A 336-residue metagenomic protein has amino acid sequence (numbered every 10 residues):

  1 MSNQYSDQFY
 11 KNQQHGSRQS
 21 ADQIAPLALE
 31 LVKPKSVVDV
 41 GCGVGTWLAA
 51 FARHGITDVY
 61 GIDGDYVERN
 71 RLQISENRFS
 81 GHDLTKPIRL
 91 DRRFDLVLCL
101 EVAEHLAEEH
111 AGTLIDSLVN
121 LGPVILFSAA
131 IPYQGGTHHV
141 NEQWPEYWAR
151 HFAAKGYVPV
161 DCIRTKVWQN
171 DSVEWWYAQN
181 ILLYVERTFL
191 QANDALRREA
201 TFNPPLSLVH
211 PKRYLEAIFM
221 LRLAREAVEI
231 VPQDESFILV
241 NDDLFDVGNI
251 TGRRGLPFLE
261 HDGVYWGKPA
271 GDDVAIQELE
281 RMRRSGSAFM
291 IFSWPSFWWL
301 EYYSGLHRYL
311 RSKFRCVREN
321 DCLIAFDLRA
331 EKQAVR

Functional and structural regions predicted by a protein language model:
M1-L98, E109-D116, L121, G135 (+4 more regions): Conserved N-terminal segment of class I S-adenosyl-L-methionine
V59, V228-V231, I238-R283, W298-D321: Extracytoplasmic
F79, V124-I125, M290: Short, well-ordered beta-strand core segments
V102: Hydrophobic adenine-recognition pocket in adenosine-nucleotide-binding enzymes
H105-L106: A short His-aromatic
G122-P132: Conserved beta-strand signature within the Rossmann-like core of class I S-adenosyl-L-methionine
I131-Q134, S296-F297: A short, flexible beta-alpha/helix-coil linker loop
Y147, G156, D171-W175, M290-R336: Aromatic/acidic, Gly/Pro-rich catalytic loop(s) in extracytoplasmic/lumenal soluble domains of multi-pass membrane
